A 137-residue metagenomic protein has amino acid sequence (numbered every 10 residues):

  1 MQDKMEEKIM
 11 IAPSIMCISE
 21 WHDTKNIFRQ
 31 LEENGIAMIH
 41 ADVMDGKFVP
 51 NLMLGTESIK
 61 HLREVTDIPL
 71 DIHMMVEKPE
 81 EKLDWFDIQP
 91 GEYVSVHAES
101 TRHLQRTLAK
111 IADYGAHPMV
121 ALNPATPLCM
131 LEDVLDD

Functional and structural regions predicted by a protein language model:
Q2, E6-G35: N-terminal pre-domain/capping segments
I9-I15, I39-A41, L70-M74, V94-V96 (+1 more regions): Hydrophobic faces of well-ordered beta-strands that scaffold small-molecule active sites in alpha/beta enzyme cores
A12, V65, E81-K82, Q89-D137: Conserved anion-binding
S14-I18, M44-G46, M75-E77, E99-T101 (+1 more regions): Active-site beta-loop-alpha junctions enriched in small/polar residues
L31, D42, F86: Conserved, mostly hydrophobic/aromatic
E33-M38, G91: A structural motif
I39-T56: Glycine-rich, proline-tolerant flexible connector loops at the mouths of alpha/beta enzymes
L52-I72, K110-M119: Alpha-helix-loop-beta-strand connector modules within alpha/beta enzyme cores
